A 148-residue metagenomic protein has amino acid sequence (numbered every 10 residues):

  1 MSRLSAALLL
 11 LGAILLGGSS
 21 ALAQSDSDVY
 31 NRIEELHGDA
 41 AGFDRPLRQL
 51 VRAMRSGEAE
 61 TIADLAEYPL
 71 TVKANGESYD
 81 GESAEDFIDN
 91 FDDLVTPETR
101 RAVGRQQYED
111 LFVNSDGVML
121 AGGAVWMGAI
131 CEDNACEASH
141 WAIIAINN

Functional and structural regions predicted by a protein language model:
M1-L4: Positively charged n-region of N-terminal signal peptides that target proteins for export
A7-G17: Bacterial N-terminal signal peptides
S19-A23: Sec/Tat signal peptide C-region and signal peptidase I cleavage site
Q24-R52, E60-N148: C-terminal-biased regions
